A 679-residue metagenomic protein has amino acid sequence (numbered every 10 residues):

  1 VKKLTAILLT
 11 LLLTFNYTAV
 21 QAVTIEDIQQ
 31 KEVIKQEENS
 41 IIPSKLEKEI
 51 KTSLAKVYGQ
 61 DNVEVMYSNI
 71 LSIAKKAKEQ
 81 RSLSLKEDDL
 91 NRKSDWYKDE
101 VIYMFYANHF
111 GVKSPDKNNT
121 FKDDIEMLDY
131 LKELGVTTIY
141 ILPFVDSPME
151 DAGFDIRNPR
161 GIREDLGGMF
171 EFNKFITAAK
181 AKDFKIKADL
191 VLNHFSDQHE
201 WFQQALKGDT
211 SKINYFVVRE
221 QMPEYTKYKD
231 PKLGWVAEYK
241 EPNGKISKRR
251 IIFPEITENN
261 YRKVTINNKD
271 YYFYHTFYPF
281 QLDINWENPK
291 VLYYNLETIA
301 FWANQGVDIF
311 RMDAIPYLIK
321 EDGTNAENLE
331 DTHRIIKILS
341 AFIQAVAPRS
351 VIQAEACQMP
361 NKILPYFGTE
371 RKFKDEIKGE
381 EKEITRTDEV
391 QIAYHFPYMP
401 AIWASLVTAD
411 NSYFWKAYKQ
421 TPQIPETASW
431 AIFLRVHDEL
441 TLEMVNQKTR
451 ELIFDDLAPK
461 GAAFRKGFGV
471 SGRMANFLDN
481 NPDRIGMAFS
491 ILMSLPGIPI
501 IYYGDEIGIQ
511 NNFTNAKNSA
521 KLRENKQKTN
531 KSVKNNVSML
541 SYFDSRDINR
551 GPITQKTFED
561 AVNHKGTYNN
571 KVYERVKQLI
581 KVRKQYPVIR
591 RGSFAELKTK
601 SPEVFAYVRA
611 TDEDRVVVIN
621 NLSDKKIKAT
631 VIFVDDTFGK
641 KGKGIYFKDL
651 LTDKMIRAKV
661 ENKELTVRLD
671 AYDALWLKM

Functional and structural regions predicted by a protein language model:
K2-L8: Sec-dependent signal peptide recognition, specifically the positively charged N-region followed immediately by
L9-L13, Y17: Hydrophobic core
Y17-T24: Sec-dependent signal peptide cleavage junction
I25-K290, N304, I315-L406, Y672: Acidic/aromatic-lined carbohydrate-recognition and catalytic surfaces of CAZymes acting on diverse glycans
I28, I34-I70, K78, Y366-F367 (+2 more regions): Loop/helix patches that line or flank the sugar-binding groove of alpha-linked glycan CAZymes
K290-F310, P422: An active-site-proximal structural segment forming one wall of the substrate-binding cleft that immediately precedes
I645-E664: Solvent-exposed beta-strand/loop surfaces of large extracellular or lumenal domains
K659-M679: C-terminal beta-strand-rich structural cap/linker in extracellular carbohydrate-active enzymes
